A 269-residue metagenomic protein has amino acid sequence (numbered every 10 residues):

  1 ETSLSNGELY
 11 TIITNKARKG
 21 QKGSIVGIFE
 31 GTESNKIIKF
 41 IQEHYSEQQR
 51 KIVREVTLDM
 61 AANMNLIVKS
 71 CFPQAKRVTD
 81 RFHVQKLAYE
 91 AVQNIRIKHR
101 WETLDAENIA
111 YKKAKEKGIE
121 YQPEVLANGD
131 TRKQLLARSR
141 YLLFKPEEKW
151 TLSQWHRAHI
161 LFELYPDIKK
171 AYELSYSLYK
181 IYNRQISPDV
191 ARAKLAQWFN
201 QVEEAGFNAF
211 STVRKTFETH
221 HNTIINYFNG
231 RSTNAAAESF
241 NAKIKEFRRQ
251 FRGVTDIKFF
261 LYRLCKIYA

Functional and structural regions predicted by a protein language model:
E1, K16, M60, R81-V84 (+1 more regions): Residues immediately flanking
E1-E55, A62-I67: RNase H-like nuclease fold core
T2-L4, I95, I267-Y268: Short, basic alpha-helical nucleic acid-contact segments in DNA-binding proteins and DNA transaction factors
G7, G31-K39, E47-R50, L58-A62 (+7 more regions): Conserved structured core elements
D59, V68-K113, E238: Conserved beta-strand -> loop -> alpha-helix junction used to position metal-binding or nucleic-acid-contacting
T103-P123, T255-A269: Charge-dense polyanion-binding interfaces
Y121-G206: Helix-loop elements that line ligand-binding/catalytic pockets
F199-A269: Basic, amphipathic alpha-helical segments enriched in Lys/Arg and hydrophobic/aromatic residues
